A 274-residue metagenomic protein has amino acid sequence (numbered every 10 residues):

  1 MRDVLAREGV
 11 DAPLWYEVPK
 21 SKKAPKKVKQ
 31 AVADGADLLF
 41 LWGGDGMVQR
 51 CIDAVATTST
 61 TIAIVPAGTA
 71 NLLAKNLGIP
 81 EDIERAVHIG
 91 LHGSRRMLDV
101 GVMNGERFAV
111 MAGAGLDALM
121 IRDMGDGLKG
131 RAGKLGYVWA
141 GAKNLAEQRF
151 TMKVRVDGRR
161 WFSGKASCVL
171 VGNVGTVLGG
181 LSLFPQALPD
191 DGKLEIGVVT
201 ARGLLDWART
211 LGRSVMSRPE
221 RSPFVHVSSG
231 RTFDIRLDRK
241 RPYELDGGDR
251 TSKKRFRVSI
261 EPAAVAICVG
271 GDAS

Functional and structural regions predicted by a protein language model:
M1-L39, Q49, I267, S274: ATP/NTP phosphate-donor binding region
R7-E8, V18, A56-T61, V65-C168: Catalytic core of DAGKc-family lipid kinases
A24, G46-C51, A70-L72: Short glycine/serine/threonine-rich phosphate/pyrophosphate-binding segments that cradle anionic phosphate groups
L41-D45: N-terminal glycine-rich "phosphate-gripper" loop used for MgATP/nucleotide binding and carboxylate activation
G113, D117, L170-P185, D249: Glycine-rich phosphate/pyrophosphate-binding beta-alpha loops
V156-G158, L188, V198-S274: ATP/nucleoside-binding phosphotransfer catalytic cores, i.e., glycine-rich phosphate-binding loops
P185-D191: Active-site loop ensemble at the mouth of alpha/beta enzyme cores that anchors a bound cofactor
